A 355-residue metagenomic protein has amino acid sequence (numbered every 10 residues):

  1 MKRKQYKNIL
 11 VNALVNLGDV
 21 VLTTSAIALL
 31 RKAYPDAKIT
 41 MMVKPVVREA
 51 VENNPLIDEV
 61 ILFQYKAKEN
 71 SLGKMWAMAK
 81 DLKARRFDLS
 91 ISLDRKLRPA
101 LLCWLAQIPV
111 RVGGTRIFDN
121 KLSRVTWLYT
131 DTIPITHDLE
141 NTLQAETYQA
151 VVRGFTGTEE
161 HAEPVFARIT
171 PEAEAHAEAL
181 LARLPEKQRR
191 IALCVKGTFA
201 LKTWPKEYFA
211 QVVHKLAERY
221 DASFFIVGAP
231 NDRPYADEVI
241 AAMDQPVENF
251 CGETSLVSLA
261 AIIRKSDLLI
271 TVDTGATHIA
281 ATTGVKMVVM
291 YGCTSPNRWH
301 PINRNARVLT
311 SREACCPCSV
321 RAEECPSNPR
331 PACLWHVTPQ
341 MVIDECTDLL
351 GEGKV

Functional and structural regions predicted by a protein language model:
M1-V355: Catalytic machinery of carbohydrate-active enzymes, primarily nucleotide-sugar-dependent glycosyltransferases
